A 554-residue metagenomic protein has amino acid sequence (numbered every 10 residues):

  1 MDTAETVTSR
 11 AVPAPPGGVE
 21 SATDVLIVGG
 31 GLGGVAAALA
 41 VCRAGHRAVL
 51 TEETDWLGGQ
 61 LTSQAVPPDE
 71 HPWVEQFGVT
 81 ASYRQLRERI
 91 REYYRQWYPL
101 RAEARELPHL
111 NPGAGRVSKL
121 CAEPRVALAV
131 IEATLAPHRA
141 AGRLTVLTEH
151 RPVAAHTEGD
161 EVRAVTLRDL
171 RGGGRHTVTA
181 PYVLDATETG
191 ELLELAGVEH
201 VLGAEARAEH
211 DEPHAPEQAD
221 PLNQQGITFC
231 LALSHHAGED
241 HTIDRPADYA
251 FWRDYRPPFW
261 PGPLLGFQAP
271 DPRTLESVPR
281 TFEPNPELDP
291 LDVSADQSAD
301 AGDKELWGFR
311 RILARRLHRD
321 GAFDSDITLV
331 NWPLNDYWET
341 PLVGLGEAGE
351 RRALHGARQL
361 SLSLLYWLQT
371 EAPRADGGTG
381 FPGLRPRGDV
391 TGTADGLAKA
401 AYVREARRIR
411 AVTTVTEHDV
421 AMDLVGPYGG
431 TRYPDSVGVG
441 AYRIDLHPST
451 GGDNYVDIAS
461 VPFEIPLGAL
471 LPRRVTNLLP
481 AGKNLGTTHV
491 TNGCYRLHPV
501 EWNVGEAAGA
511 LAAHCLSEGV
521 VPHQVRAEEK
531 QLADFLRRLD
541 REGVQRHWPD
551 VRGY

Functional and structural regions predicted by a protein language model:
T3-T8, P16, Q60, T148-E149 (+2 more regions): Flavin (FAD/FMN)-binding glycine-rich loop and adjacent Rossmann-like elements that form
A4-E5, A14-P15, H46-R47, E52-H150 (+2 more regions): Conserved N-terminal/central alpha/beta ligand/cofactor-binding core
V19-G31: Beta1/beta-strand and adjacent pyrophosphate-binding region of the FAD-binding site in flavoprotein oxidoreductases
G34: N-terminal Rossmann-fold NAD(P) dinucleotide-binding loop
V41: Aromatic pocket-lining residues of Rossmann-like dinucleotide-binding sites
H156-T177: Conserved beta-strand-loop-beta-strand element in the redox core of flavoprotein oxidoreductases
